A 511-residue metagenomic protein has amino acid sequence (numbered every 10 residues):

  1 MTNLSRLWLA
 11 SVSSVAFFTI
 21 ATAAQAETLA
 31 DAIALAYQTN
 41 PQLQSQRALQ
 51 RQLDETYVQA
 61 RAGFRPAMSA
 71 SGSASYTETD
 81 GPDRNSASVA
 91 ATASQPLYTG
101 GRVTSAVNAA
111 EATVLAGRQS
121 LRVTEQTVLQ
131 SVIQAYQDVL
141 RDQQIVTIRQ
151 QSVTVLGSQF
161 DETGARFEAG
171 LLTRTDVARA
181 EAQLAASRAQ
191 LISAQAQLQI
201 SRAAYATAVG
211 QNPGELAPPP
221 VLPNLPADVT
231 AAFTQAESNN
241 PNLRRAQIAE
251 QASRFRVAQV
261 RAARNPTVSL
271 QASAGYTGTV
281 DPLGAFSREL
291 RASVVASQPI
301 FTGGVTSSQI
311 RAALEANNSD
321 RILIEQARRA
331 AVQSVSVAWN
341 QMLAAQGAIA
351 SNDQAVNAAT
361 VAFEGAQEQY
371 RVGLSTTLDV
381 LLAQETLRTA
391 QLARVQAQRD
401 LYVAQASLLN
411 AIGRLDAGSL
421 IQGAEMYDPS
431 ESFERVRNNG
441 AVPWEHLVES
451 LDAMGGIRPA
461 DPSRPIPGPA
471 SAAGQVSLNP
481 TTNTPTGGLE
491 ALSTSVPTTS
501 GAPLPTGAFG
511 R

Functional and structural regions predicted by a protein language model:
M1-L35, S71, Q195-A231, S407-R511: Terminal intrinsically disordered/low-complexity segments used for targeting and assembly
T2-N3, T127-S238, A249, A338-Q341 (+6 more regions): Periplasmic alpha-helical coiled-coil/stalk elements that build and connect Gram-negative outer-membrane
T28, A67-T124, N242-R256, R261-A327 (+5 more regions): Small/polar-residue-enriched beta-strand and adjacent coil segments characteristic of outer-membrane beta-barrel
A34-F64: N-terminal targeting signals for Sec/Tat export/insertion, comprising classic cleavable signal peptides
A36-Q42, Q211, S238-N242, R414: Short loop-to-helix capping motifs
L53, A60, A67, G117 (+29 more regions): Hydrophobic stripe of amphipathic alpha-helices that form coiled-coil interfaces
